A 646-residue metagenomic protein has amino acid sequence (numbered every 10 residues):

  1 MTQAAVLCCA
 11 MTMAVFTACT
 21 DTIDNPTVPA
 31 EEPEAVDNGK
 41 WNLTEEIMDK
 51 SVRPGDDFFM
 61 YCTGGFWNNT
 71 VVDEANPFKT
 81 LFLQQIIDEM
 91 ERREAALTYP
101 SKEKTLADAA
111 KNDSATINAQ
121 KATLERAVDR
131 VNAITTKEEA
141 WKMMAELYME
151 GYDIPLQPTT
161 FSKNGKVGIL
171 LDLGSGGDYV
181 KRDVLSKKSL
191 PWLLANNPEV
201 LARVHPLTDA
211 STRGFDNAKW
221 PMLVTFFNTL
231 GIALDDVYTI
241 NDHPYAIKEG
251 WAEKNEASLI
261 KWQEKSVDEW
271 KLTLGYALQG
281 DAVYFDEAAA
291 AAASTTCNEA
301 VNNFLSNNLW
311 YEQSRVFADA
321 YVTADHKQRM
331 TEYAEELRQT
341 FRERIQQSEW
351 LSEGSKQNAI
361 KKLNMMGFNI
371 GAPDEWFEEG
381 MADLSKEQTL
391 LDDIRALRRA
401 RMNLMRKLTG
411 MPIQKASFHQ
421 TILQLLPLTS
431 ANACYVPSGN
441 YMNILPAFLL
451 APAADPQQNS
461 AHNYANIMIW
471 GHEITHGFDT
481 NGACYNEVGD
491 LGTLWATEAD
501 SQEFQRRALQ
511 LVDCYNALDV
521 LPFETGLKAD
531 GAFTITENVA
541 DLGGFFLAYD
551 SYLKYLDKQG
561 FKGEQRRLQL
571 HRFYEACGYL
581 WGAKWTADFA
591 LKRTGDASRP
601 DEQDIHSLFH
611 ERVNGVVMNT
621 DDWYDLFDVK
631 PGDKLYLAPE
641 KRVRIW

Functional and structural regions predicted by a protein language model:
A4-V15: Bacterial N-terminal signal peptides
V15-V36: Bacterial Sec-dependent N-terminal signal peptides
E32-E46: Short, Gly/Pro- and small/polar-rich lid/capping loops
V36-D37, R53-D56, Y61-V128: Active-site-surrounding "flap" and adjacent substrate/cofactor-binding loops of secreted or lumenal enzymes, prototyped
W67-I86, L309-M330, R342-Q346: Short His/Asp/Glu-rich catalytic/ion-coordination signatures at enzyme active sites or charged loops
D73-T98, N217, V237-I240, H462-I469 (+1 more regions): Short secondary-structure subsegments characteristic of cysteine-rich extracellular domains
E91-L337, P373: Noncatalytic, helix-rich "gating/capping" subdomain that lines the substrate-entry/channel surface of large enzyme
K142, E332-I467, H476-W646: Zinc-dependent metallohydrolase catalytic domains
